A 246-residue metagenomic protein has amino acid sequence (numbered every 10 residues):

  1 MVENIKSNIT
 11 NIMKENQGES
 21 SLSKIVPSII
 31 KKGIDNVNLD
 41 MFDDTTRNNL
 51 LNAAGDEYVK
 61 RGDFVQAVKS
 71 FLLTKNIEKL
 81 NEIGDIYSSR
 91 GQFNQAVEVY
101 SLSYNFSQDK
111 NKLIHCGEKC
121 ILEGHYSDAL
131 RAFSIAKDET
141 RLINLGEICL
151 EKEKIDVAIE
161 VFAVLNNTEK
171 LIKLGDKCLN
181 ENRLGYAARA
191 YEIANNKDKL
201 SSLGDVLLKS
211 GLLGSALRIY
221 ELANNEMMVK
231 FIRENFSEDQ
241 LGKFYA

Functional and structural regions predicted by a protein language model:
M1-A246: Long, low-complexity, acidic Ser/Pro- and Gly-enriched intrinsically disordered regions in large eukaryotic
